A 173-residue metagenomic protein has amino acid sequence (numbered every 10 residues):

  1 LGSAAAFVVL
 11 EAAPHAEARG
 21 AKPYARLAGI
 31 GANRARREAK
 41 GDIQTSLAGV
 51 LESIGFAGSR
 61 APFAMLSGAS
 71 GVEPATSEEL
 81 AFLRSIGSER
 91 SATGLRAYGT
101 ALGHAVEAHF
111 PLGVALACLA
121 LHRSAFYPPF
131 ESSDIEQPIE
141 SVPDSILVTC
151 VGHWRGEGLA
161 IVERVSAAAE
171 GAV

Functional and structural regions predicted by a protein language model:
L1-A64, W154, A160-V173: Condensing-enzyme catalytic core mediating Claisen C-C bond formation in acyl metabolism
A13, I86-G87, L121: Active-site catalytic pocket residues across diverse enzymes, especially alpha/beta-hydrolases
G29-G41, S67-S77, A92-E136: Acyl-CoA/ACP chain-elongation machinery
S46-G55, P128-I139: A short, acidic, amphipathic alpha-helical segment used as a generic capping/interface helix at domain edges
A57-R90, S145-L147: Conserved beta-ketoacyl condensing-enzyme motif
G71-E73, G152-R155: Gly/Ser/Thr-rich loops at beta-strand to alpha-helix junctions that form or flank small-molecule/cofactor-binding
F82, R90-A97, F110-A117, P138-S145 (+1 more regions): Cys-dependent condensing catalytic cores that perform Claisen condensation/acyl-transfer in fatty-acid/polyketide
